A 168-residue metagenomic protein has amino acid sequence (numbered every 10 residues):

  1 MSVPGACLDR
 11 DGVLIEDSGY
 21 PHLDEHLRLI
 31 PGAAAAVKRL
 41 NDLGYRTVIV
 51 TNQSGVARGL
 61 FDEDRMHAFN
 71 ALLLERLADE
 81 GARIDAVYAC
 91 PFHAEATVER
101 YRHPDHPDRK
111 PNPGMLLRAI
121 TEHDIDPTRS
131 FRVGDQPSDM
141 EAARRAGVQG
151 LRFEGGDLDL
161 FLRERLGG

Functional and structural regions predicted by a protein language model:
M1-V48: Active-site neighborhood of HAD-like aspartate-dependent phosphohydrolases
S2-P4, E63-A86, A94-R132, Q136-G168: Asp-based, Mg2+/Mn2+-dependent phosphohydrolase catalytic module
D9, A36-R39, S54, E122 (+2 more regions): Short alpha-helical scaffold segments that flank and stabilize functional sites
D9-D11, N52, D135, D139: Acidic active-site catalytic centers that drive phospho-/nucleotidyl reactions and related ester hydrolyses
L14-P31, V56-R65, D79-E80, E99-P107: Metal-dependent phosphoesterase signature
A34, Y45-V50, L60, M66 (+2 more regions): Short Lys/Arg-rich amphipathic alpha-helical segments
T51-V56, F92-H93: Short linear capping/connector segments at secondary-structure termini
